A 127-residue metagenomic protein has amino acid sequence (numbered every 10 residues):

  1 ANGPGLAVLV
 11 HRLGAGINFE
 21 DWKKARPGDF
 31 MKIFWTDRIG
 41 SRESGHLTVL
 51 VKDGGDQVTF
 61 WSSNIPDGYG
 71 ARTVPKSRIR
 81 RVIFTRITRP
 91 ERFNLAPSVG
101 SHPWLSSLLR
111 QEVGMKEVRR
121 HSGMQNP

Functional and structural regions predicted by a protein language model:
A1, M31, V51, P75 (+2 more regions): Generic cytosolic/nucleocytoplasmic N-terminal low-complexity/intrinsically disordered segments
A1-G68: ...with weaker cross-activation on analogous glycine-rich loops/strands in unrelated enzymes
Q57-T59, T73, I83-R86: Ser/Thr- (and often Asn-) enriched beta-sheet segments in non-cytosolic proteins
D67-G70, F93: Short, surface-exposed beta-strand/loop "edge" segments at domain boundaries and coil↔beta transitions
G70-K76: A short macromolecule-binding patch
S77-G123, P127: Low-complexity, Gly/Ser/Thr/Pro-rich intrinsically disordered linker/tail segments
